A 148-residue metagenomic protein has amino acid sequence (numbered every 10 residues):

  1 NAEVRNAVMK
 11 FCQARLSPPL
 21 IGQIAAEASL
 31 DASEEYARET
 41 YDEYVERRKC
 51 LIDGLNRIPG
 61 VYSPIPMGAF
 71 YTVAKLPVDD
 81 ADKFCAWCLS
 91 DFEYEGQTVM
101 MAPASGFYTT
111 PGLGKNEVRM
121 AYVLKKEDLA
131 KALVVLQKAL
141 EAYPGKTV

Functional and structural regions predicted by a protein language model:
N1-V148: PLP-dependent class I/II
